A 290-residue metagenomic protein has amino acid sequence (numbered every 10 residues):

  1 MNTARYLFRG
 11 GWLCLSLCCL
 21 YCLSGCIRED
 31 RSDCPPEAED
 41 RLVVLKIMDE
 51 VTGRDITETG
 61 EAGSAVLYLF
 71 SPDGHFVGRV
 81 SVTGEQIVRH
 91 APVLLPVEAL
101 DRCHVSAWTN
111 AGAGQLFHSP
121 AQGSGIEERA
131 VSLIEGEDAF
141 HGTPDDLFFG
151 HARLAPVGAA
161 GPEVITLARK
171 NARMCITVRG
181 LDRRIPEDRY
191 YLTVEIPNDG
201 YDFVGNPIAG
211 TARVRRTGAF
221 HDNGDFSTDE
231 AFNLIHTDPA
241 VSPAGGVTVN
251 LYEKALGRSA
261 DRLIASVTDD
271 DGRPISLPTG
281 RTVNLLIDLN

Functional and structural regions predicted by a protein language model:
M1-G25: Sec-dependent bacterial lipoprotein signal peptides
L17-M48: Bacterial Sec-dependent N-terminal signal peptides
E37-E39, T59-E61, V97-D101, V157-A159 (+3 more regions): Solvent-exposed loop and beta-edge segments used for protein-protein assembly and interaction
K46-G60, T177-I185: Structural motif
G53-R54, H75-K170: Short, low-hydrophobicity acidic/polar segments
G63-S119, P186-R281: Tryptophan-paired
I134-T228: A sequence/structural signal for flexible, mid-protein segments enriched in small/helix-disrupting residues
V283-N290: Acidic, serine/threonine- and proline-rich intrinsically disordered appendage/tail regions
